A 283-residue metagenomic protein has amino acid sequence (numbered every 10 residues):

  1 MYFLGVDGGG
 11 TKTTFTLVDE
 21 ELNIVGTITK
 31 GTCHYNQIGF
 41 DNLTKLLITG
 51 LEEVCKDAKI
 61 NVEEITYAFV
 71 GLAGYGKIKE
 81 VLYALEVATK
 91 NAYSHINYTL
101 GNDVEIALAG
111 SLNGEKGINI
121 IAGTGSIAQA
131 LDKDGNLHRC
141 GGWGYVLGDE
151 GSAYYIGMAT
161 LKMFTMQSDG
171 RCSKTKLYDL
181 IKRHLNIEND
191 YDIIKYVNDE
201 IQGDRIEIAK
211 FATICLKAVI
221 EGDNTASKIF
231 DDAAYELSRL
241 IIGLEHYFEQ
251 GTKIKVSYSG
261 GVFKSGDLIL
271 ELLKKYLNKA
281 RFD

Functional and structural regions predicted by a protein language model:
M1-E64, A88-N91, S111-I118, K162-D283: ATP-binding/phosphotransfer module of carbohydrate and carboxylate kinases, centering on a glycine-rich
G9, E21, A73, E105 (+1 more regions): Anionic group-transfer/hydrolysis microenvironments
T16, F69-G71, T99, N119: Short, conserved beta-strand segments within well-ordered enzyme catalytic domains that often line or immediately flank
G31-H34, L72-G74, G141-G144: Short, histidine-centered active-site or binding-site loop motifs used for metal coordination, general acid-base
Y67, N97-T99, K255: Proline-centered loop/turn at the N-terminus of a beta-strand
Y67-A68, G157, A234: A generic alpha-helix preference that emphasizes hydrophobic side chains
F69-G76, A122-T124, I254-S265: Glycine-rich beta-strand-to-loop/alpha-helix junction loops that act as flexible
G76-K174: Phosphate-binding/catalytic loop of phosphoryl-transfer enzymes
